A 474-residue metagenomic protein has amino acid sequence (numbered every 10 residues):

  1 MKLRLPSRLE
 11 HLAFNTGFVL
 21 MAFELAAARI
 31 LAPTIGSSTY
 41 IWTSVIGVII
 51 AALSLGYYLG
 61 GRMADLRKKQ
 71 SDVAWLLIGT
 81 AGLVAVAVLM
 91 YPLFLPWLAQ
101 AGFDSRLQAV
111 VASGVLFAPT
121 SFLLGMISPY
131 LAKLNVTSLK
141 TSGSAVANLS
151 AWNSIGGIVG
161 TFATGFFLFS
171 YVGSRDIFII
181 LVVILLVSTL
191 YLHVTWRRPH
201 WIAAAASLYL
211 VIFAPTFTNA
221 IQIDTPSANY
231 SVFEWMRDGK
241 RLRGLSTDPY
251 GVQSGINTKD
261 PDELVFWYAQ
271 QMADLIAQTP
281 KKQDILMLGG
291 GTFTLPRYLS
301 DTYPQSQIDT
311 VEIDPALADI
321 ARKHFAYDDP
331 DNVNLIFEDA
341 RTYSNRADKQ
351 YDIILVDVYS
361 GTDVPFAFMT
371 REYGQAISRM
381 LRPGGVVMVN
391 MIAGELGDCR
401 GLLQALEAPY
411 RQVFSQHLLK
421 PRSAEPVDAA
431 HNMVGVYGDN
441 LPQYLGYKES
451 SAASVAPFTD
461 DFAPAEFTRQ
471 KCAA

Functional and structural regions predicted by a protein language model:
M1-Q222, R237-K240, P249-V252, K281-Q283 (+9 more regions): Alpha-helical transmembrane segments of multi-pass membrane proteins
R198-G255, P261-D262, Y268, L275-Q278 (+1 more regions): Soluble small-group transferase modules, centered on the S-adenosyl donor enzyme superfamily
K259, P365-M369, D398-G401: Short, solvent-exposed loop/turn segments at secondary-structure boundaries
P261-D309, A316-L317: Membrane-embedded segments
A316-H324, R346: Short alpha-helix adjacent to the SAM-binding motif of class I
R322-V333: Short, conserved SAM-binding/catalytic segment of Class I S-adenosyl-L-methionine-dependent methyltransferases
S360-G361, I392-L396: Short "lid" loop at the C-terminus of a central beta-strand within the Rossmann-like core of SAM-dependent
T362-A376: A short, conserved alpha-helix within the catalytic core of class I
